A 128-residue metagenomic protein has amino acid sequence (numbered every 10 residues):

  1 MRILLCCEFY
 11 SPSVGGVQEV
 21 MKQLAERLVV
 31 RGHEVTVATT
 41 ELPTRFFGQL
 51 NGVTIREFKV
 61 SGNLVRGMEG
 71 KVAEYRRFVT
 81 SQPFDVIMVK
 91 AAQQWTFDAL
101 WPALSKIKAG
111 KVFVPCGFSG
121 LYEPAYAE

Functional and structural regions predicted by a protein language model:
M1-T44, Q49-T54, I107-A109: N-terminal subdomain of nucleotide-sugar transferases
Y10-P12, G62, F118-L121: Short histidine/acidic/glycine/proline-rich micro-motifs that form metal- and phosphate-coordinating active-site loops
G15-G16, F46-F47, G67, F97-A99 (+1 more regions): Short glycine-/acidic-enriched loop or helix-start segments at secondary-structure transitions that form or flank
E26-R27, F78, A103: Alpha-helical scaffold elements within enzyme catalytic domains, especially in hydrolases
L50-R77, V89-A91: A short, charged, and often flexible helix/loop element on the N-terminal side of the glycosyltransferase catalytic
K71-V72, D85-A109, P115-E123: An aromatic- and histidine-rich active-site surface loop
F78-D85: Glycine-rich phosphate-binding loop signature in dinucleotide/nucleotide-binding domains
